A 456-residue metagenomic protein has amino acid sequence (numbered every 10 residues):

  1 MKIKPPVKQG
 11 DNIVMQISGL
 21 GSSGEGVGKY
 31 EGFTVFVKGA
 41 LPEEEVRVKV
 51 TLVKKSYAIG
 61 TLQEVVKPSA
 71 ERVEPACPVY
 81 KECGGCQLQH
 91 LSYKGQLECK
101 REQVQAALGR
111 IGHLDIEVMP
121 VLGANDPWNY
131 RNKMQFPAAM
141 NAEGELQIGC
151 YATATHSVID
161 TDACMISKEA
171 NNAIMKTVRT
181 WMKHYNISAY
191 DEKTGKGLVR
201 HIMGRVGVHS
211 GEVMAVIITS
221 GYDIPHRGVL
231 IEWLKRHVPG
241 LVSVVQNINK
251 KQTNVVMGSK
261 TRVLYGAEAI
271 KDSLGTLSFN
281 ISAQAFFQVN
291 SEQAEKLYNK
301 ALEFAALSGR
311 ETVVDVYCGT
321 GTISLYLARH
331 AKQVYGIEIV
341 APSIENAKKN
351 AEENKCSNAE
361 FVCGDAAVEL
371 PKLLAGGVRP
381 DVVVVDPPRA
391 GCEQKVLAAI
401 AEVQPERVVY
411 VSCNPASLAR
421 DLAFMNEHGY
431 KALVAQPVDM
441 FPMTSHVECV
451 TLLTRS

Functional and structural regions predicted by a protein language model:
M1-P75, V79, E360, V368: Terminal RNA-binding accessory module
K2-V14, S22, Y222, H226-S456: Rossmann-like S-adenosyl-L-methionine
G26-E31, G149-A152, V216-I218, A347: Short, acidic/hydrophobic/Gly-rich beta-strand patch recurrent on exposed beta strands that often constitutes part
E43, S167, N290: Short, conserved phosphate/pyrophosphate- and ester-handling motifs at nucleotide-, phospho-/glycolipid
K49-V53, P137-N141, R205-H209, S456: Short beta-strand micro-motifs enriched in acidic
Y57, S210-M214, S445: Conserved loop-to-beta-strand segment in the C-terminal subdomain of adenylate-forming
Q63-P75, K81-A189, H209, I224: Extended interfacial segments that mediate partner engagement and assembly in macromolecular machines
